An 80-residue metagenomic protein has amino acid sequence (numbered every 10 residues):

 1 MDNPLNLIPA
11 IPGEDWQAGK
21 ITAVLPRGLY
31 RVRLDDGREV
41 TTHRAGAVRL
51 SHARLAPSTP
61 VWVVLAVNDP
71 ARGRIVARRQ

Functional and structural regions predicted by a protein language model:
M1-Q17, R78: Short boundary/loop segments of OB/S1/cold-shock single-stranded nucleic-acid-binding domains
G19-I21, I75: Conserved hydrophobic positions within beta-strands
K20, Y30, S51-H52: Short, conserved secondary-structure segments in the cores of folded domains
P26-V32: Short aromatic-glycine-enriched beta-strand elements
R38-G46: A short macromolecule-binding patch
V48-W62: Short nucleic-acid-contacting surface segments enriched for D/E, G, S/T with interspersed K/R
V67-Q80: OB-fold/S1-family single-stranded nucleic acid-binding modules
